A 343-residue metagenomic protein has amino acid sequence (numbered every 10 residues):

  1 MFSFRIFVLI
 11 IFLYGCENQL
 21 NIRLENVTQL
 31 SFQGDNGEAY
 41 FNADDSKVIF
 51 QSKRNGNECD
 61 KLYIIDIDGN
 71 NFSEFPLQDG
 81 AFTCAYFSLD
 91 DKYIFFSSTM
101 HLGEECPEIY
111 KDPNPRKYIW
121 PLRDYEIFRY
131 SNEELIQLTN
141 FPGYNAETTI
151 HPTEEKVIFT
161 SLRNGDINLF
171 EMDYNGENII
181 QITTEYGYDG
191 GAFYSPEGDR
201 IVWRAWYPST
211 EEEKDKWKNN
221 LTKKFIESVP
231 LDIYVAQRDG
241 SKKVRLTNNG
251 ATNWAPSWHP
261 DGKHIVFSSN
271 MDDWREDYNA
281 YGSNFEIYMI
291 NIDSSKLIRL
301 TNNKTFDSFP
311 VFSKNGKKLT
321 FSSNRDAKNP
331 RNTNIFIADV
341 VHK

Functional and structural regions predicted by a protein language model:
Q19-G34: A short helix->beta-strand "capping" segment at the edge of beta-propeller domains
N26-Q29, N70-S73, D124, E134-Q137 (+3 more regions): Predominantly a core beta-strand signature of beta-propeller blades across repeat-based propeller domains
F32-D35, Q51-L62, P76-F82, S97-I127 (+8 more regions): A flexible loop/linker signature enriched in serine peptidases of the S9 family
A43-D44, L89-D90, P152-T153, P196-E197 (+2 more regions): Residue-level detector of Asp-centered blade-edge/turn motifs that repeat once per structural unit in beta-propeller
V48-I49, I94, V157-I158, I201 (+2 more regions): Hydrophobic beta-strand positions that form the internal "hydrophobic ladder" of WD40/Gbeta-like beta-propeller blades
D66-N70, Y130-E134, D173-E177, Q237-S241 (+2 more regions): Short loop/turn segments that connect beta-strands within beta-propeller blades
